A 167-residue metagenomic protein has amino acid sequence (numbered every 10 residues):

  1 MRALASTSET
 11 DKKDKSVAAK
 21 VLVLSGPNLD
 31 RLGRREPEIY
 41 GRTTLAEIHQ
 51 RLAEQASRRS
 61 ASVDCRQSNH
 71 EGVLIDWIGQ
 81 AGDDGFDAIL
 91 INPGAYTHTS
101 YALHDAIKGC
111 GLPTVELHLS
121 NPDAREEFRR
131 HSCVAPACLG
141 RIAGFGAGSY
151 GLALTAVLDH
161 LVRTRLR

Functional and structural regions predicted by a protein language model:
V17-V21: Extreme N-terminal starter segment of soluble prokaryotic enzymes
P27-L29, G94-T97, S120-P122: Short glycine-rich anion-binding loops that position phosphate/pyrophosphate groups of nucleotides and phosphorylated
L32-E47: Glycine- and acidic-residue-enriched helix-capping/strand-helix junction motifs
H49-R66: Short beta-strand elements in bilobed, periplasmic/extracellular small-molecule ligand-binding domains
R66, L90, V115-L117, G140-I142: Hydrophobic/aromatic beta-strand patches that form the interior of the parallel beta-sheet core in alpha/beta enzyme
Q67-G111: N-terminal small/polar loop signature for handling phosphorylated ligands or for N-terminal nucleophile
K108-R125: Short, acidic/small-residue loops that bind anionic groups at enzyme active sites
A124-R167: Short, glycine-/small-residue-rich phosphate/pyrophosphate-handling segment
